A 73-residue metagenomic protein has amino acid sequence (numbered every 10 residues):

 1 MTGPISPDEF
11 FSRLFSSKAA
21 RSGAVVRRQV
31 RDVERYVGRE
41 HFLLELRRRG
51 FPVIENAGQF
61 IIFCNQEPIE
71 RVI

Functional and structural regions predicted by a protein language model:
M1-V25: An N-terminal amphipathic alpha-helical segment
T2-G3, P7, E34, L43 (+1 more regions): Alpha-helical protein-protein interaction elements
R13-L14, Y36, E45: Residues that form generic nucleotide/phosphate-binding pockets
V26-V30: Catalytic residues for metal-mediated phosphoryl-transfer on nucleic acids/nucleotides
R31-V37: Short, surface-exposed ligand-recognition loops at beta-strand->loop->(often short) alpha-helix junctions that present
E40-V72: Short, compact, well-ordered microdomains
